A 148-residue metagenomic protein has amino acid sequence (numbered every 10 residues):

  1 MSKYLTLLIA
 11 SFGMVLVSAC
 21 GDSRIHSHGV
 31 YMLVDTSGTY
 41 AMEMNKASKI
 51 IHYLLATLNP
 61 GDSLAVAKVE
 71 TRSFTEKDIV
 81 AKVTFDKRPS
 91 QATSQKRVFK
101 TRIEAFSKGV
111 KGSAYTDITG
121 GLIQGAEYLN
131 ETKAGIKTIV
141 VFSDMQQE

Functional and structural regions predicted by a protein language model:
M1-L8: Bacterial N-terminal signal peptides that target proteins for export
S2, Y40, A65, Y115 (+2 more regions): Residue-level signal for functionally critical sites in structured catalytic/ligand-binding pockets
L16-A19: C-terminal motif of bacterial Sec signal peptides marking the signal peptidase cleavage site
G21-S23: Bacterial signal peptide processing site
H26-K87, T138-F142: Von Willebrand factor
K87-I136, Q147: Von Willebrand factor
